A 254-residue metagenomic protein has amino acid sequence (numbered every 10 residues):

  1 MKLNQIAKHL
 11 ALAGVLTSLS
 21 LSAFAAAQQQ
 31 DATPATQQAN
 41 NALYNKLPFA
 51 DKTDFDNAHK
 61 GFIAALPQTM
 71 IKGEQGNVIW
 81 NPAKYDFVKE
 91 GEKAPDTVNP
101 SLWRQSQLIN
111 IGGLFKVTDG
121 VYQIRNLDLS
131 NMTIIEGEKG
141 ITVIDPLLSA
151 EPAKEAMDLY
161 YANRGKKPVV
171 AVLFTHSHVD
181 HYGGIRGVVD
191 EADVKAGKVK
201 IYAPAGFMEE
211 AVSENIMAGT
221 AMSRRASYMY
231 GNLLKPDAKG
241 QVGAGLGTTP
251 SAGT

Functional and structural regions predicted by a protein language model:
K2-A25: Gram-negative bacterial Sec-dependent N-terminal signal peptides
A27-I111: N-terminal pre-domain segments of enzymes
Q28-T36, L66, Y182-A226: Internal hydrophobic scaffold segments of catalytic domains
S106-K167: Conserved beta-strand hairpin/beta-sheet module of binuclear metal-dependent hydrolase folds, prominently
K116, Y202, G206-T254: Metallo-beta-lactamase
K139-G140, A150-K200: Active-site metal-binding motif and surrounding structural segment of the metallo-beta-lactamase
P146-L147, S177, G206: Active-site metal-binding loops of divalent metal-dependent hydrolases
